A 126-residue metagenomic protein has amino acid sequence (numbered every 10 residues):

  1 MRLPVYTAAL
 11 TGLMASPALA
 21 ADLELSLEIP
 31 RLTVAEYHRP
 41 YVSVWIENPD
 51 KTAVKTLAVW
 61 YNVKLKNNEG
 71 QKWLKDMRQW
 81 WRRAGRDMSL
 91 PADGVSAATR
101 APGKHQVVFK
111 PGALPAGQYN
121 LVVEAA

Functional and structural regions predicted by a protein language model:
P4-A15: Bacterial N-terminal signal peptides
S16-A20: Sec/Tat signal peptide C-region and signal peptidase I cleavage site
A21-L25, P40-V42: Structural beta-strand segments of beta-rich domains
L25-Y37, W60-K64: Short amphipathic, basic-aromatic surface patches that mediate peripheral association with negatively charged
L32-L57: Low-complexity, serine/threonine/proline/glycine-rich extracellular segments that form mucin-like
P49-Q118: Structured domain cores in non-transmembrane regions
